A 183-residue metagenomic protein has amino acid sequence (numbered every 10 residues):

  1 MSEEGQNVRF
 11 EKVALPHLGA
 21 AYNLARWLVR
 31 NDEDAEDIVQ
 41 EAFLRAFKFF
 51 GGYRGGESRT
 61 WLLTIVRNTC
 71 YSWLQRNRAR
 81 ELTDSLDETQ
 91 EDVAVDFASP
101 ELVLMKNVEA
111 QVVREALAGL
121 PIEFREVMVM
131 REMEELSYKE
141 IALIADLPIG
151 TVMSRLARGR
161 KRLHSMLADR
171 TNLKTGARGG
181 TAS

Functional and structural regions predicted by a protein language model:
M1-N23, E33-E36, F47: A short, charge-rich alpha-helical start-of-domain segment used by transcription regulators
V8, T89-E115: Acidic, proline/glycine-rich intrinsically disordered inter-domain spacer in sigma factors
V13, H17, A21, A42 (+3 more regions): Residue-level preference for hydrophobic side chains embedded in well-ordered alpha helices
E33, K139, G150-M153: Residues within helix-turn-helix
D37-L44, K48, G56-N68: Structural recognition of an alpha-helix C-terminal capping motif at a helix-to-coil junction
T64-L86, A98, K106, D169: Arg/Lys-rich amphipathic alpha helix in sigma70-family domain 2
V127-R131: A short pre-motif secondary-structure segment
A145-D169: DNA-recognition helix of helix-turn-helix
